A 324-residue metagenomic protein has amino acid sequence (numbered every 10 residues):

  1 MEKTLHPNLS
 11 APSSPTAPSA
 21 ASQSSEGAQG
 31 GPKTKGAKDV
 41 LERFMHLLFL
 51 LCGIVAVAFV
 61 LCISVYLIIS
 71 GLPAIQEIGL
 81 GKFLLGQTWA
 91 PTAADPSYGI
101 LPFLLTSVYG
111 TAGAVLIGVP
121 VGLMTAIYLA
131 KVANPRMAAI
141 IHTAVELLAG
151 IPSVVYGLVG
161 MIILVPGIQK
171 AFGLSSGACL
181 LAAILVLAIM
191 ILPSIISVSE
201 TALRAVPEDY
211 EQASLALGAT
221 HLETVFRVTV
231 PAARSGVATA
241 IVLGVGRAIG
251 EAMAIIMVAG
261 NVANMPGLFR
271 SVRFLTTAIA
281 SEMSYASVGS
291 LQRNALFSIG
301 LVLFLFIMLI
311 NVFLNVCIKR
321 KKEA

Functional and structural regions predicted by a protein language model:
M1-G53, L314-A324: Transmembrane alpha-helical segments of polytopic membrane transport and secretion proteins
I100-Y128: Transmembrane alpha-helix signature in integral membrane proteins
V121-G160, A324: Cytoplasmic-entry segments and transmembrane alpha-helices of multi-pass inner-membrane transporters
E146-I191: Generic hydrophobic transmembrane alpha-helix motif, especially the helices
P152, L217-G218, P231: Glycine/proline-centered hinge or cleavage motifs at structural transition points of membrane proteins
K170-A171, I255-F304: Interhelical loop and adjacent transmembrane-helix boundary motif in polytopic membrane transport permeases
V198-S199, H221-A259: Transmembrane alpha-helices
E200-R204, E208, L215, S284-A324: C-terminal transmembrane helix and the adjacent membrane-cytosol boundary/short C-terminal tail of inner/organellar
